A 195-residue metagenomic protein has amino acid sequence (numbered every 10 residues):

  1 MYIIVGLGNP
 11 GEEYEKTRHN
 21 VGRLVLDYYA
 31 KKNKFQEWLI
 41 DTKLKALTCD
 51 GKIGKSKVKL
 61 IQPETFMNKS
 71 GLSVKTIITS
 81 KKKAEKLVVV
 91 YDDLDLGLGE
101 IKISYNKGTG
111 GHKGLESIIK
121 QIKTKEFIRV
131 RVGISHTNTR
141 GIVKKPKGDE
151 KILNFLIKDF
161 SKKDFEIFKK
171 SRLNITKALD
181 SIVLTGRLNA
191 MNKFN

Functional and structural regions predicted by a protein language model:
Y2-Y105, E116-R131, H136-N154, K158 (+1 more regions): Nucleotide and nucleotide-moiety/phosphate-recognizing core
T109: Conserved TIR/SEFIR loop-to-helix hotspot centered on a Trp-containing motif with a nearby acidic residue
H112: Glycine-rich phosphate-binding loop at the start of an alpha helix
